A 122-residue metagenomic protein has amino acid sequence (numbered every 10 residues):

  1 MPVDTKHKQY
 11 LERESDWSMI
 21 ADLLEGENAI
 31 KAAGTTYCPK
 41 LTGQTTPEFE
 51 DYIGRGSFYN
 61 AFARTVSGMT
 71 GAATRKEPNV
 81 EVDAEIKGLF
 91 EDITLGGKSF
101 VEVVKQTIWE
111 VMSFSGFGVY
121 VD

Functional and structural regions predicted by a protein language model:
M1-D122: Extended, helix-rich architectural segments
